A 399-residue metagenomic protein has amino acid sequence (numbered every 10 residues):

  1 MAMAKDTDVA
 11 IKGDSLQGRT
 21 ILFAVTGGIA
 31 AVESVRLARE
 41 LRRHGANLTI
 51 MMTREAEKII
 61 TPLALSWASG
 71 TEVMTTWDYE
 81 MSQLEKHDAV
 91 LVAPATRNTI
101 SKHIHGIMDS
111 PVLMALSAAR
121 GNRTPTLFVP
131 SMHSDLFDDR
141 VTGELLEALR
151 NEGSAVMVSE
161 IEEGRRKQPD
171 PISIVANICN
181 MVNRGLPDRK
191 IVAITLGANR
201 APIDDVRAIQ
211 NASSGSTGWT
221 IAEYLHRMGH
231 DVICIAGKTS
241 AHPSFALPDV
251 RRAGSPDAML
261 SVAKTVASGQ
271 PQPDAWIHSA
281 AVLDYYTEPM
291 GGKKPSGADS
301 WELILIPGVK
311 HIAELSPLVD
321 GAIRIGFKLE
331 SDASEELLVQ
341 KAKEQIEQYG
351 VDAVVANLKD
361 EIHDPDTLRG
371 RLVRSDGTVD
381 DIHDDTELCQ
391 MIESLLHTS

Functional and structural regions predicted by a protein language model:
M1-S399: A cross-family phosphate/adenosyl-ligand binding-site feature
